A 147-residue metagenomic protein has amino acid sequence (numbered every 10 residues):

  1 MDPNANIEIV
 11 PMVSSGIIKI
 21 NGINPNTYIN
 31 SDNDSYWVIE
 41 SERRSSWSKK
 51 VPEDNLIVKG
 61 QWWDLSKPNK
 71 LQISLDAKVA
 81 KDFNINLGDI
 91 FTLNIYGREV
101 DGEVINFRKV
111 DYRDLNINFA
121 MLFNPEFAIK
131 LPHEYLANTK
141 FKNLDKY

Functional and structural regions predicted by a protein language model:
M1-Y147: Alpha-helical transmembrane segments of bacterial inner-membrane membrane proteins
